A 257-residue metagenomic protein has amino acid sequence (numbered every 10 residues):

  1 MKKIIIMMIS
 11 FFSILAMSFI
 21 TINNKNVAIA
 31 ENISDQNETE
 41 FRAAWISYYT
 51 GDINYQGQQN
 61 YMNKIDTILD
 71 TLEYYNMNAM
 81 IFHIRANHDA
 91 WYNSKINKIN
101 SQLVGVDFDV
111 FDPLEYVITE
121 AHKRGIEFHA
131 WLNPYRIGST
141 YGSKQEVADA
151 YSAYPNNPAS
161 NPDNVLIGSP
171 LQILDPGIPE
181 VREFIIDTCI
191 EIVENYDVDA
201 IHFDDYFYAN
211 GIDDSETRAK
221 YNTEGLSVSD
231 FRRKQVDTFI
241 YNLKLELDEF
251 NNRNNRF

Functional and structural regions predicted by a protein language model:
K3-N23: Sec-dependent N-terminal signal peptides of Gram-positive bacterial secreted proteins and lipoproteins
K25-E38: Low-complexity, acidic Ser/Thr/Pro-rich repeat tracts that form intrinsically disordered stalk/linker regions of very
Q36-F41, W45-M62, H129-A130, Y135-N195: Active-site-adjacent "subsite" loops/lids of carbohydrate-active enzymes
Q56-Y75, S101-R124, F184, K234-N242: Aromatic- and glycine-enriched glycan-recognition loops and surfaces that form the carbohydrate-binding subsites
N63-D89, N195-V198: Catalytic domains of carbohydrate-active enzymes, especially glycoside hydrolases
T71, R85, N156-F257: Polysaccharide-binding and catalytic clefts of secreted carbohydrate-active enzymes
Y75-V110: Aromatic-lined carbohydrate-binding/catalytic grooves of carbohydrate-active enzymes
